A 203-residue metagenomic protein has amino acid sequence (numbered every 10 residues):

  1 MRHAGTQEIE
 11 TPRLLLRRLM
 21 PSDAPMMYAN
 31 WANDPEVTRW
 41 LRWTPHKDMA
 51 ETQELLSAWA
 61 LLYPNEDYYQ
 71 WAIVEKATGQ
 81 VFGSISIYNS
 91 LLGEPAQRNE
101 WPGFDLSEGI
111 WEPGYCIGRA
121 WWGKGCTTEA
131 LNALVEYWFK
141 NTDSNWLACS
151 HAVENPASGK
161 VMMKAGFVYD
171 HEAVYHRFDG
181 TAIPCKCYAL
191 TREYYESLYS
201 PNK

Functional and structural regions predicted by a protein language model:
M1-M26, N30-E36, A72-K203: Acyl-donor (CoA/ACP) binding surface of acyl/acetyltransferases
W31, L41, Y63-P64: Hydrophobic residues in alpha-helical segments
E36, H46, N65-Y68, L147: Secondary-structure boundary/capping residues
T38-A58, W71: Conserved GNAT-fold acetyl-CoA-binding loop/helix
S57-A72, G83: A short helix-loop-beta-strand connector motif used in the catalytic cores of GNAT acetyltransferases and, in some
